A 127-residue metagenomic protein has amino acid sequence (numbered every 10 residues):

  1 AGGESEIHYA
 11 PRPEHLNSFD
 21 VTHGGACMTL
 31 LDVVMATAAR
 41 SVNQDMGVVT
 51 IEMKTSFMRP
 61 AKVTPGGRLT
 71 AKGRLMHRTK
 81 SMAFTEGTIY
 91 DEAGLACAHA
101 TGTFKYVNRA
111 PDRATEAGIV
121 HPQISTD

Functional and structural regions predicted by a protein language model:
A1-T22: Catalytic strand-loop segment that frames the active site of acyl-thioester-processing enzymes
H8, E52, H99-T103: Well-ordered beta-strand positions in beta-sheet-rich domains
Y9-P11, F57, Y106: Hydrophobic residues in beta-strands and at strand termini
N17-T29, V48, T64: Residues at secondary-structure transition points
G25-D45: Active-site helix/loop of acyl-thioester processing domains in fatty-acid/polyketide metabolism, spanning hotdog-fold
A38-T70: Hydrophobic beta-strand-centered segment that forms part of the acyl-chain substrate-binding groove
K62-P65, T70-D127: HotDog/MaoC-like acyl-thioester-processing domains
